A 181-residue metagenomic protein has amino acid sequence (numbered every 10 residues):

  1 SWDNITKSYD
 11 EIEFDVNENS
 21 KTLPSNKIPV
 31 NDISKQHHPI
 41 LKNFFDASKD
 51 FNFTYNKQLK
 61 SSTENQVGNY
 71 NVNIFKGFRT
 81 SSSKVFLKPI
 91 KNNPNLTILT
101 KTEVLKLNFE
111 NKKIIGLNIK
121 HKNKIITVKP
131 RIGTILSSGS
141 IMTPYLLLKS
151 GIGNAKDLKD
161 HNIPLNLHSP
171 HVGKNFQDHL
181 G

Functional and structural regions predicted by a protein language model:
S1-I114, K120: Conserved redox-cofactor binding core of oxidoreductases
S8, L107-E110, I114-G181: Glycine-rich loop(s) and the adjacent beta-strand/alpha-helix scaffold that form part
